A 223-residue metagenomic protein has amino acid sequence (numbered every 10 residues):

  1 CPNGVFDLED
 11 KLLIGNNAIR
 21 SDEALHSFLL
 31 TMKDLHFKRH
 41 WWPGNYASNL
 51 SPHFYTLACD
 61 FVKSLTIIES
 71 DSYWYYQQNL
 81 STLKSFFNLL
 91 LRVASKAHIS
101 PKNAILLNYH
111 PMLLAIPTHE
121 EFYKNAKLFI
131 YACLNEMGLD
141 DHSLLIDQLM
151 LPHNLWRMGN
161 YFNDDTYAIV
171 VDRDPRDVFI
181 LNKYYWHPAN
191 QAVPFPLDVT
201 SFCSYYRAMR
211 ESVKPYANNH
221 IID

Functional and structural regions predicted by a protein language model:
C1-F122: PAPS-dependent sulfotransferase catalytic core
I67-D223: PAPS-dependent sulfotransferase catalytic domain
